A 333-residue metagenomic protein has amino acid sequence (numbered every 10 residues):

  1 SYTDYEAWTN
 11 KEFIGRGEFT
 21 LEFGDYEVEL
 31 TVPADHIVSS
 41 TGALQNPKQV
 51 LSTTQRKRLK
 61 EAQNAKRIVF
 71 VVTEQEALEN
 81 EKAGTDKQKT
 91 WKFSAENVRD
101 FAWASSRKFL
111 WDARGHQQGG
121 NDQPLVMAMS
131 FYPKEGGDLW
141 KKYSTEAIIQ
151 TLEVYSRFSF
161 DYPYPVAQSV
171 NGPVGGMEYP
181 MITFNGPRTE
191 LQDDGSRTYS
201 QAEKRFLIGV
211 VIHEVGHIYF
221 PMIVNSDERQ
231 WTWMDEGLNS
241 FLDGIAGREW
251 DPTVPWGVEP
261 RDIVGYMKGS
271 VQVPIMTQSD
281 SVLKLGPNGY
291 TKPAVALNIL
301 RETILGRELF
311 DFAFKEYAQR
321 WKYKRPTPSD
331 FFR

Functional and structural regions predicted by a protein language model:
Y2-I212, F241: Hydrophobic helix-coil surface modules that form long, contiguous segments used for peptide/substrate interaction
F93, M129-R333: Hydrophobic alpha-helical and helix-loop surface patches within well-folded domains that function as non-catalytic
